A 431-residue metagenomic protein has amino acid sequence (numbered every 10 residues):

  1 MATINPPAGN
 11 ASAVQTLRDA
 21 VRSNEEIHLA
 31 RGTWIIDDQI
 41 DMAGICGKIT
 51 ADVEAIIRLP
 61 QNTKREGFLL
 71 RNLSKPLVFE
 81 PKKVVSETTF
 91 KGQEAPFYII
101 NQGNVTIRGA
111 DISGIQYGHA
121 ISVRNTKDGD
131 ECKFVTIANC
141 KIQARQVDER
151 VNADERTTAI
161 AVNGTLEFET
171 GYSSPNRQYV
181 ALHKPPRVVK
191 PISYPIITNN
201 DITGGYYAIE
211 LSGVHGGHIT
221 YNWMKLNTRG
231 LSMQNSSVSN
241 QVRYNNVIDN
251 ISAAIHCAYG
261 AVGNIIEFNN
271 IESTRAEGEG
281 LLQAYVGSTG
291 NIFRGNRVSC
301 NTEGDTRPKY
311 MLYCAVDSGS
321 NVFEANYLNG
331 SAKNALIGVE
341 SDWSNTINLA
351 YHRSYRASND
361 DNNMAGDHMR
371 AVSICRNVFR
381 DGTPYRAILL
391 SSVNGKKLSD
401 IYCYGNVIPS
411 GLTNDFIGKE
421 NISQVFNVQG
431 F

Functional and structural regions predicted by a protein language model:
M1-T16, T33: Right-handed parallel beta-helix/beta-solenoid
Q15-H28, G32-F431: Extracellular parallel beta-helix/beta-solenoid repeat domains
